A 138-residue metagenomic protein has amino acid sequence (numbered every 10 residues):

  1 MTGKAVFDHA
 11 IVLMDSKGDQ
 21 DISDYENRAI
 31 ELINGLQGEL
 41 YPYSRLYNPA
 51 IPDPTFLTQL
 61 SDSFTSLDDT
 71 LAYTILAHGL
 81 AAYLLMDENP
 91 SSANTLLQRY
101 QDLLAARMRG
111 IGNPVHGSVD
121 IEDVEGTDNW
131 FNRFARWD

Functional and structural regions predicted by a protein language model:
M1-S66, V115, G126-D138: Conserved short "hinge" loops at termini or chain/domain junctions
V12, S16-D24, H78-D138: Short loop/turn elements at secondary-structure junctions
E31-Q101, R109-G110: Divalent metal-cofactor coordination and adjacent catalytic microenvironments
